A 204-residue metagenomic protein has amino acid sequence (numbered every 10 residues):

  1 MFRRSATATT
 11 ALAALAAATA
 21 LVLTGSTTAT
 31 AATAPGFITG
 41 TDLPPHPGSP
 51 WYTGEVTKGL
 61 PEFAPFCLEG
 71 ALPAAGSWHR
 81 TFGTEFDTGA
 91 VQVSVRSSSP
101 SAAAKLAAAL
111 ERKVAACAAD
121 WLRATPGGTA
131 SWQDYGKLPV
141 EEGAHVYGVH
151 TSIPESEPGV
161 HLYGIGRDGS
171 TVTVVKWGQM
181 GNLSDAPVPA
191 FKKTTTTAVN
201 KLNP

Functional and structural regions predicted by a protein language model:
M1-A16: N-terminal export and membrane-targeting signals
T7-A8, T19-F37: C-terminal region of N-terminal signal peptides and the immediate post-cleavage residues of exported proteins
T28-H79: N-terminal "mature-domain start" segment
P50-E62, R112-G159, N200: Short Gly/Thr-rich strand-loop-strand
G76-G83, V160-R167: Short, surface-exposed beta-strand/loop micro-motifs that present aromatic residues
H79-L110: A short acidic-to-branched-hydrophobic micro-motif
G89-V91, S156-Y163: Short, surface-exposed coil-to-beta transition loops
G178-P204: Surface-exposed amphipathic alpha-helical segments
